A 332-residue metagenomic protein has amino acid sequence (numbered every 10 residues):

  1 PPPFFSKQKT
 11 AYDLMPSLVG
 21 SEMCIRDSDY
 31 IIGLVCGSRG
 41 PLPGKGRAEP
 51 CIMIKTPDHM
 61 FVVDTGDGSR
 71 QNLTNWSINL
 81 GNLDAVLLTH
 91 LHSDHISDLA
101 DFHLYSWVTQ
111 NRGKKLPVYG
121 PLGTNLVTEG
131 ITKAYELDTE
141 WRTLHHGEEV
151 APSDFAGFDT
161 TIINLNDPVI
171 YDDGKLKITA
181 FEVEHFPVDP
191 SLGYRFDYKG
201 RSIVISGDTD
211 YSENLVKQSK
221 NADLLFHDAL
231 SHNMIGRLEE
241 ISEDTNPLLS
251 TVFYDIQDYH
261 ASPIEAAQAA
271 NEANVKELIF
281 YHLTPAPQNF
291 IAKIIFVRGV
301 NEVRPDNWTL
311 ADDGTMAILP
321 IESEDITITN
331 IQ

Functional and structural regions predicted by a protein language model:
P1-D27: Single conserved hydrophobic/aromatic residue that forms the stacking wall/gate of nucleotide- or nucleobase-binding
S17, N79, L215-Q218: Structural alpha-helical scaffold elements that stabilize or flank donor/cofactor-binding regions in carbohydrate
S21-E22, R26-I203, I291-I326: Binuclear metal-dependent hydrolase catalytic cores
G193, S202, D210-D313: Cap/insert and terminal regions of metallo-dependent hydrolase folds
I326-Q332: A polyampholytic, Gly/Pro-enriched intrinsically disordered region
